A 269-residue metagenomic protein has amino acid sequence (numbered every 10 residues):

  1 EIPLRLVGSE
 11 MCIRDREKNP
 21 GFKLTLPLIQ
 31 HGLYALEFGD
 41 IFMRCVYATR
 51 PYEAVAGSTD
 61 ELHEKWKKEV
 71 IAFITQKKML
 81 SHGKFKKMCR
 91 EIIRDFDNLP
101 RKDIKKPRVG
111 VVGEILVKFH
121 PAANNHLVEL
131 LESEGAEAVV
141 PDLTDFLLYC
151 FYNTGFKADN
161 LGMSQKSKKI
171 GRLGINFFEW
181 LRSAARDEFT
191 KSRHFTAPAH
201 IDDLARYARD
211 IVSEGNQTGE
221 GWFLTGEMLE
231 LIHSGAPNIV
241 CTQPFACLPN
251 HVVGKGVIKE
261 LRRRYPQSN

Functional and structural regions predicted by a protein language model:
E1, R108-E114, N238-P244: Short glycine-rich or small-residue beta-strand-to-loop segments that form or flank ligand, phosphate, metal/Fe-S
I2, L99-P100, M228-L229: Short, flexible, glycine/charge-rich loop motifs used to bind or transfer phosphoryl groups or to couple energy/partner
I2-I13: Single conserved hydrophobic/aromatic residue that forms the stacking wall/gate of nucleotide- or nucleobase-binding
I13-R14, A138: Generic structural signal for residues in well-ordered beta-strands
R16-K18, F22: Segments that form or flank anion-binding pockets
F22-D203, Y207-I211, G215-N216: A charged, amphipathic alpha-helical module
H120-A136, I201-N269: Hydrophobic alpha/beta core scaffold segments
